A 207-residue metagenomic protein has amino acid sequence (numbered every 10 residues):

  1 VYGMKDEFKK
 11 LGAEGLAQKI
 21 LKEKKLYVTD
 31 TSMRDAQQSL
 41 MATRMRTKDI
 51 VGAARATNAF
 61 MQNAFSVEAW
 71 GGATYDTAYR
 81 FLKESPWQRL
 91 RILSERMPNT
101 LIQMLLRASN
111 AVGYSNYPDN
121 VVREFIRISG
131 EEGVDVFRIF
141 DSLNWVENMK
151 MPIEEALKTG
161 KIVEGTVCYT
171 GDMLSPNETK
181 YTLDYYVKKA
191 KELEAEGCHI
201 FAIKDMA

Functional and structural regions predicted by a protein language model:
V1-D35, L40, L90, E95: N-terminal amphipathic alpha-helix/helix-capping segment at the start of soluble metabolic enzymes
L26-V28, M45-A69, Y79-L101, S109-A207: Alpha/beta enzyme core
R34-S39, A69-Y79, R107-N110: Glycine-/proline-rich flexible loop or hinge segments
